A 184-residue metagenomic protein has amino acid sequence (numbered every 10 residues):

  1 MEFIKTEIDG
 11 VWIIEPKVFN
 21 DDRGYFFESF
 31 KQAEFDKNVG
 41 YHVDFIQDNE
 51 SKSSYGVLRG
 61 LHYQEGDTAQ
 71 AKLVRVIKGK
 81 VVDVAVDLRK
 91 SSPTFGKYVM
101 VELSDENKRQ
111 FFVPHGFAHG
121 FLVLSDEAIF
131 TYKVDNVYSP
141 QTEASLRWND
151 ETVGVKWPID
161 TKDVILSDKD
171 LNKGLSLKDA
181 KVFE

Functional and structural regions predicted by a protein language model:
M1-E106, S125-E127, V134-E184: Non-catalytic, conserved peripheral segments adjacent to functional cores
K108, H115-T131: Ligand-binding loop in jelly-roll beta-barrel domains
